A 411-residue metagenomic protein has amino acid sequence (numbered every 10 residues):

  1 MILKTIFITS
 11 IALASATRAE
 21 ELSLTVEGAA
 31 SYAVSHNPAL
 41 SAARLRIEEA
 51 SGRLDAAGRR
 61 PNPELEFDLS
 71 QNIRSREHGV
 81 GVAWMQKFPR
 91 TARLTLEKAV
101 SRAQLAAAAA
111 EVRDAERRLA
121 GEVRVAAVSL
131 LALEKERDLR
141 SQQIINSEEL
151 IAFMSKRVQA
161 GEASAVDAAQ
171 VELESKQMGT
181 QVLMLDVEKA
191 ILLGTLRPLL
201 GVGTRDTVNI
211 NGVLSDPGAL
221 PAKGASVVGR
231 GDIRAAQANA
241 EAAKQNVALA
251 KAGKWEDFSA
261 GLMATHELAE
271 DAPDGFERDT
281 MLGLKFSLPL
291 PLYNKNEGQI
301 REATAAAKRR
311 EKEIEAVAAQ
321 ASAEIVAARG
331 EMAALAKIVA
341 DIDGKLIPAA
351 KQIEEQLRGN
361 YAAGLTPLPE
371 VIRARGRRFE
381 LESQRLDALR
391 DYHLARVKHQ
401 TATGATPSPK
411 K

Functional and structural regions predicted by a protein language model:
M1-I8: Sec-dependent signal peptide recognition, specifically the positively charged N-region followed immediately by
S10-A19: Hydrophobic h-region of N-terminal signal peptides that target proteins for export in Gram-negative bacteria
A19-S70, K87-F88, L96, R102 (+8 more regions): Bacterial Sec-pathway N-terminal export signals of envelope proteins
L24, A115-G229, R234, A328-E331 (+1 more regions): Periplasmic alpha-helical coiled-coil/stalk elements that build and connect Gram-negative outer-membrane
S41, R60-G79, F88-E116, L133 (+4 more regions): Small/polar (Gly/Ser/Thr/Ala-rich) solvent-exposed segments that form structured loops/beta-strands/short helices used
A42-L54, A115, L119-Q142, E149-A152 (+5 more regions): Amphipathic alpha-helical coiled-coil segments
V82-W84, L284-F286: Membrane-embedded beta-strands of outer-membrane beta-barrel proteins, especially the hydrophobic/small aromatic
K98-R102, A165-L173, L368-G376: Short, charged, amphipathic alpha-helical segments
